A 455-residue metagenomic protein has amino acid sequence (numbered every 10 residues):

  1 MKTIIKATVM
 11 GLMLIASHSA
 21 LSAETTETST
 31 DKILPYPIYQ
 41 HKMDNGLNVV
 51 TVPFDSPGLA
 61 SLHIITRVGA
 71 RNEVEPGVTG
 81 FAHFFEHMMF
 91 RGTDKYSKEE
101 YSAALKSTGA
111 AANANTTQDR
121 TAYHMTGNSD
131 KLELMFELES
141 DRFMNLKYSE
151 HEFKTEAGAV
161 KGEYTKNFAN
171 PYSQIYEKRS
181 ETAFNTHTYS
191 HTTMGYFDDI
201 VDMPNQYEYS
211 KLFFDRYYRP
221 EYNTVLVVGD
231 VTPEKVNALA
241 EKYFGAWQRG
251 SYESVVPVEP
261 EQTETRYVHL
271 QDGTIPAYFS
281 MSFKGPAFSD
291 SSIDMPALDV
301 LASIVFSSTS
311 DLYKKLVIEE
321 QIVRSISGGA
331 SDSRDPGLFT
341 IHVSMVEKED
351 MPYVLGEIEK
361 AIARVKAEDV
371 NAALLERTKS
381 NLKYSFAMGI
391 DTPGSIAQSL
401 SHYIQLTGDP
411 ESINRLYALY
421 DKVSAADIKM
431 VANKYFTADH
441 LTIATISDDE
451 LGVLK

Functional and structural regions predicted by a protein language model:
M1-L21: Gram-negative bacterial Sec-dependent N-terminal signal peptides
A23-D31: Cleaved targeting-peptide boundary
D31-H63: Mature N-terminal segment immediately following signal peptide/propeptide cleavage in secreted/periplasmic
K42, E100-Y252, E319-K455: Charge-rich, well-structured scaffold segments of protease-associated domains
V49-V52, G58-S61, A70-V74, S289-D290 (+1 more regions): Short, solvent-exposed loop/turn elements at domain surfaces
L62-T126, H191-G195, F306-I322: M16/MPP (pitrilysin/insulinase) zinc-metallopeptidase core fold and M16-derived inactive scaffolds
V68-N72, N128-S129, G285-S289, S344-D350: A generic structural motif
Y252-D311, L419: His/Glu-based metal-binding/catalytic segments typifying zinc-dependent metallopeptidases
